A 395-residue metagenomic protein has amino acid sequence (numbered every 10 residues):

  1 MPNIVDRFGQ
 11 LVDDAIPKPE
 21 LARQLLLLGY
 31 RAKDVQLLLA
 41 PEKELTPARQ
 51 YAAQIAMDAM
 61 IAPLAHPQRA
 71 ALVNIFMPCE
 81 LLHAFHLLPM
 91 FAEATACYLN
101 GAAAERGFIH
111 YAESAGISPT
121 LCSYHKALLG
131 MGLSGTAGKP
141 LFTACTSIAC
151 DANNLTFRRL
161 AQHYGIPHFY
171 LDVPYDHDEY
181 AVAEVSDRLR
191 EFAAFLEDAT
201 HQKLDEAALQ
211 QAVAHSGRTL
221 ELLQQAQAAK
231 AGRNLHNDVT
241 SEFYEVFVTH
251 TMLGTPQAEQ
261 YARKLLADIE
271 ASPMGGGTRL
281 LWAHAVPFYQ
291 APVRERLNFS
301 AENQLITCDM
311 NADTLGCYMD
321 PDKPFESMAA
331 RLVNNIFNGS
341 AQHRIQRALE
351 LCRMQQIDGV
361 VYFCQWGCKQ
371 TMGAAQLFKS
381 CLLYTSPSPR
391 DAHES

Functional and structural regions predicted by a protein language model:
P2-R69, S186, R190, A194-Y318: A charged, amphipathic alpha-helical module
A52-A53, M57-M60, A70-P119, L129-L133: An N-terminal, globular interaction/scaffold subdomain
V73-F76, C145-A149, W282-P287, C364-W366: Structural motif
L81-H110, H284-A348: Redox- and metal-dependent alpha/beta enzyme cores, enriched for Fe-S-associated oxidoreductases and cofactor-handling
K126-F195: Acidic/His-rich segments in extracytoplasmic proteins that coordinate ligands and/or metal ions
M131-G132, G339-Q355, G373-L377: A short, acidic, amphipathic alpha-helical segment used as a generic capping/interface helix at domain edges
Y384-P389: Conserved small/polar residues in nucleotide/adenosyl-binding loops
